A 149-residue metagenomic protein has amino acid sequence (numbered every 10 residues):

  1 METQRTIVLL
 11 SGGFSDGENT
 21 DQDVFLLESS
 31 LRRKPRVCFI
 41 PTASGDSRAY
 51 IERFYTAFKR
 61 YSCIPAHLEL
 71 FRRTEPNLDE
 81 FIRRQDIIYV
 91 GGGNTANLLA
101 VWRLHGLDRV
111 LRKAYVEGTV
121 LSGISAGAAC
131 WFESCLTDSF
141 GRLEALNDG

Functional and structural regions predicted by a protein language model:
M1-G91: N-terminal beta1-alpha1 cap of cysteine-dependent amidohydrolase-like domains
G12-D16, C63-P65, N97-L98, S134-F140: Short linear motifs at secondary-structure transitions and domain/linker junctions
G13, G92-A96, G127: Short glycine-rich anion-binding loops that position phosphate/pyrophosphate groups of nucleotides and phosphorylated
I82-L104, R112: Catalytic-core segments of thiol-dependent peptidases
L99-V101, H105-G149: Class I SAM-dependent methyltransferase SAM-binding "motif I" and its flanking Rossmann-like core
